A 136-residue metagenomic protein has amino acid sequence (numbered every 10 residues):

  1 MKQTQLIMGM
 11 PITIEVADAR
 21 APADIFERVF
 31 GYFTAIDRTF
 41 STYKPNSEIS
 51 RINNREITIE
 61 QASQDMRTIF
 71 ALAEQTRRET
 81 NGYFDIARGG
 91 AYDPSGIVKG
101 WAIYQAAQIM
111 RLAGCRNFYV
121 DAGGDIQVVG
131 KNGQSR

Functional and structural regions predicted by a protein language model:
M1-R136: Mature catalytic core of soluble alpha/beta enzymes
